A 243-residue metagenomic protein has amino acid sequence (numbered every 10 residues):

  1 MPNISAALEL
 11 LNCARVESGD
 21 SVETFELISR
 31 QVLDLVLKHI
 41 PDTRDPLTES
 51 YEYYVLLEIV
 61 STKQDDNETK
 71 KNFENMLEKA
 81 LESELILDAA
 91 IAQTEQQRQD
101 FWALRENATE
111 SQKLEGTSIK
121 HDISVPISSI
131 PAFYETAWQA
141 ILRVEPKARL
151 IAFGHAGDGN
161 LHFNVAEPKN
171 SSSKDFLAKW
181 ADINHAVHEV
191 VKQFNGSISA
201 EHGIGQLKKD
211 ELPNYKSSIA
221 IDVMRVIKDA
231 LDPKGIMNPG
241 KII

Functional and structural regions predicted by a protein language model:
M1-I243: Noncatalytic alpha-helical scaffold of FAD-dependent oxidoreductases
